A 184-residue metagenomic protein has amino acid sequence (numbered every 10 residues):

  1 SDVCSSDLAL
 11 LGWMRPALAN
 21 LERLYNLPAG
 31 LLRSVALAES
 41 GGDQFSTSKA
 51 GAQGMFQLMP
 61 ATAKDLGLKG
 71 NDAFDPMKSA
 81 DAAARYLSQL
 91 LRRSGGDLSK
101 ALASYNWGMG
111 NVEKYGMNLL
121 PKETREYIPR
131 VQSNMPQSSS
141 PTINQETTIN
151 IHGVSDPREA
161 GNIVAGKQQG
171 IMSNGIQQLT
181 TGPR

Functional and structural regions predicted by a protein language model:
D2-S5: Short, small-residue-biased leader/transition segments that mark boundaries at the very start of proteins
D7, L11-R15, L24-Y25, S48-F56 (+5 more regions): Solvent-exposed, acidic/flexible segments
L27-D43, A80-A84, A101-G108, V131: Short, functionally critical alpha-helical segments immediately adjacent to catalytic or ligand/cofactor-binding
P28, S139-R184: C-terminal, disordered and strongly charge-biased linear tails with low hydrophobicity
L31-S34, S46-T47, D72-F74, S94-S104 (+1 more regions): Surface-exposed patches in mature extracellular/periplasmic domains of secreted proteins
S40-T47, L90-R93, M109-Y115: Secretory-pathway/luminal and periplasmic proteins that interact with or process carbohydrate-rich
K49-K69, S79-S88, A103, I128-V131: Substrate-binding/active-site groove segments that recognize and process beta-1,4-linked N-acetyl-hexosamine
A101-S138: Catalytic and substrate-binding regions of cell-wall glycan-acting enzymes that process beta-1,4-linked
